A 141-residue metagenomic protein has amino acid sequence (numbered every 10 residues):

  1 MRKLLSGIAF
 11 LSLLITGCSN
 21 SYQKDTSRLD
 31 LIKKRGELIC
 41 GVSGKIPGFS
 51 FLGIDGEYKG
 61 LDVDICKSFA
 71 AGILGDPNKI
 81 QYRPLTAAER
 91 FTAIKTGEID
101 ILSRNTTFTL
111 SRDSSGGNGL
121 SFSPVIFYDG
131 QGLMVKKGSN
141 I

Functional and structural regions predicted by a protein language model:
R2-Q81: N-terminal hydrophobic or amphipathic helices and topogenic motifs
K67, A71, K79-I141: Acidic, polar ligand-binding/catalytic clefts
